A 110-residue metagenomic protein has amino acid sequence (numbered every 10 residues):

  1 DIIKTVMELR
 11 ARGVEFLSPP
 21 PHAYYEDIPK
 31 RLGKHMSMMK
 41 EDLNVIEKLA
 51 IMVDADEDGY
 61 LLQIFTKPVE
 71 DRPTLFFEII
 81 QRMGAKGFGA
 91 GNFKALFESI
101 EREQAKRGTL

Functional and structural regions predicted by a protein language model:
D1-L110: Glyoxalase I/VOC metalloenzyme domain signal
